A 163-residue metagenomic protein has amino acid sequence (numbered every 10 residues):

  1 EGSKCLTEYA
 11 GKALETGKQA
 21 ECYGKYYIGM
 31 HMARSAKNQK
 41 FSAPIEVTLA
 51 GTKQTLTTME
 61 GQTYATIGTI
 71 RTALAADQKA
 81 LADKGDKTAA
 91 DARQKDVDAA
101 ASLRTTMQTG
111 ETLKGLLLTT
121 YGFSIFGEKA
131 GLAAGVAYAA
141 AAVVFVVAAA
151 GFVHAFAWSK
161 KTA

Functional and structural regions predicted by a protein language model:
E1-E111: Long, solvent-exposed extracytoplasmic domains/loops
R104-F126: Juxtamembrane amphipathic/hinge helix adjacent to a transmembrane helix
F126-A163: Juxtamembrane interface at the cytosolic side of transmembrane helices
